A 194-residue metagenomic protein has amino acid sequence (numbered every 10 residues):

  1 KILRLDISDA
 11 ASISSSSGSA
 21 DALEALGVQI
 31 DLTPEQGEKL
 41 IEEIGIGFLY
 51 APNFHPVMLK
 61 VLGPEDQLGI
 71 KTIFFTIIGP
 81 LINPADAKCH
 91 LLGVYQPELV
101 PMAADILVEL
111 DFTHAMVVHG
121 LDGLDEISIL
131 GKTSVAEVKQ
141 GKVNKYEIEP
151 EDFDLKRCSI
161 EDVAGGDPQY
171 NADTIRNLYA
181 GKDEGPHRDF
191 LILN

Functional and structural regions predicted by a protein language model:
K1-D9, I13: Active-site cofactor/substrate anionic-group-binding motifs, chiefly glycine- and Lys/Arg-rich phosphate-binding loops
I2, E24-D31, K39-N194: Glycine-rich anion-binding loops and their surrounding alpha/beta cores
S8-D9, L32-P34: Short beta->alpha connector loops at strand-helix junctions that form conserved, small/polar/Pro-enriched
S12-Q29: Active-site-proximal loop->helix
G18, Q36, M102: Short Gly/charged-rich anion-binding patches and loops
